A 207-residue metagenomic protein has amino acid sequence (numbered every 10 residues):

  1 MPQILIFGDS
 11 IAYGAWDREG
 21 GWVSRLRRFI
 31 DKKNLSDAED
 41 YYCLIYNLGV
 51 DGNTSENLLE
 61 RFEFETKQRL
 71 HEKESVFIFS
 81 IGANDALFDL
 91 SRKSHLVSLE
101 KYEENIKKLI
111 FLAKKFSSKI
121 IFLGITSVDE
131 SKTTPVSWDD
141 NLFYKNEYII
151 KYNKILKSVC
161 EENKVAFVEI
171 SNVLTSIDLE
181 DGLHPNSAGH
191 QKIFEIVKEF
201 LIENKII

Functional and structural regions predicted by a protein language model:
M1-D51, S55-N57, E63-K73, F77 (+1 more regions): Serine-esterase "nucleophile elbow" of acetyl-processing enzymes
Y41, N57-I207: Alpha-helical cap/lid subdomain in secreted, periplasmic, or secretory-pathway luminal O-acyl-processing enzymes
